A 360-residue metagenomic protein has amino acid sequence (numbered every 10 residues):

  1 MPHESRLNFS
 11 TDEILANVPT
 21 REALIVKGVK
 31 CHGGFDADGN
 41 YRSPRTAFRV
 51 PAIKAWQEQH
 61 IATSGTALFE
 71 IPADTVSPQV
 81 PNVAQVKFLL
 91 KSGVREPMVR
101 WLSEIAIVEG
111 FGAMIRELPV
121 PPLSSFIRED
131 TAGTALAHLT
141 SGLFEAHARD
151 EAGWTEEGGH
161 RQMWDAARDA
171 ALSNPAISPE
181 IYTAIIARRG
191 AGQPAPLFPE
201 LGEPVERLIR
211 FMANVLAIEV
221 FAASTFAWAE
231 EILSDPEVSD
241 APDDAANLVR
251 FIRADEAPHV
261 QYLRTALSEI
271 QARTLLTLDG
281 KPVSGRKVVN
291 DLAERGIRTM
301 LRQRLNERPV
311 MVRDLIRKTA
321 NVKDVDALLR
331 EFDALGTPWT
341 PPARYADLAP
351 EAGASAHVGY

Functional and structural regions predicted by a protein language model:
M1-Y360: Non-heme di-metal
